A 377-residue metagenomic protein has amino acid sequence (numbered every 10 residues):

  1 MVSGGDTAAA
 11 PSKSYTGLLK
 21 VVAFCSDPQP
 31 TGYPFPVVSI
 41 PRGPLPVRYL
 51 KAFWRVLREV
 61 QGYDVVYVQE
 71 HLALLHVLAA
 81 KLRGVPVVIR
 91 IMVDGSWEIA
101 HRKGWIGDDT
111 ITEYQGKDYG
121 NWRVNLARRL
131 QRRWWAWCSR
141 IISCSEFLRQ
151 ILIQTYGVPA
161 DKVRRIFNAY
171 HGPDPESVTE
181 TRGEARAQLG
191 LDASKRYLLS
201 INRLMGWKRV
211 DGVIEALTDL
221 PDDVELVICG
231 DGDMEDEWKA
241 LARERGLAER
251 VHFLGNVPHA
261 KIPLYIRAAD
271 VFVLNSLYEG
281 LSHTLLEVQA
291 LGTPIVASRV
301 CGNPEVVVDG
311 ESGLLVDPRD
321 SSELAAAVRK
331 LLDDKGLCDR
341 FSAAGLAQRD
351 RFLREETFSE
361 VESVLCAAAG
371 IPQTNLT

Functional and structural regions predicted by a protein language model:
V22, D192-K208, I214-L217, V227: Conserved donor-binding/catalytic core segment of Leloir-type glycosyltransferases
F53-R58, I111-I141: Membrane-proximal helix-turn-helix segments that form the acceptor-binding/catalytic region of lipid-linked
V60, W135, N256-V257, L264-A269: Short alpha-helical donor nucleotide-sugar binding micro-motif in glycosyltransferases
E176-L191: A short helix/loop element that forms part of the nucleotide-sugar donor recognition site in Leloir-type
K239-V257: Nucleotide-activated donor-binding/catalytic signature segment of Leloir-type glycosyltransferases, i.e., the conserved
L277: Aromatic "clamp/platform" in nucleotide-sugar-dependent glycosyltransferases that forms part of the donor/acceptor
P294-A297, V307: Short hydrophobic beta-strand element within catalytic cores of glycosyltransferases and related nucleotide-activated
D309-G310, L314-S321, K330-G336: Conserved acidic donor-binding segment of nucleotide-sugar-dependent glycosyltransferases
